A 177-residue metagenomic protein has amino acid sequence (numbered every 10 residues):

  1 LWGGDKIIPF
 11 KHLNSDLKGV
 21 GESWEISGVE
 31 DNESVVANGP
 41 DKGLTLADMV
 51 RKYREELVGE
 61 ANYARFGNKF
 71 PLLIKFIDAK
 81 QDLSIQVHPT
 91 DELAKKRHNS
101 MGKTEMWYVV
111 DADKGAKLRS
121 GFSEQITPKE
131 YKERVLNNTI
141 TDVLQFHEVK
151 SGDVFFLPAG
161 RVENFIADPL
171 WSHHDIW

Functional and structural regions predicted by a protein language model:
L1-I126: Transition-metal
E22, L83, E105, D153 (+2 more regions): Structural beta-strand/beta-sheet cores of well-ordered domains, especially the beta-sheet scaffolds that support
K80, T90, G160, D175-W177: Anionic group-transfer/hydrolysis microenvironments
H88, E148-D168: Conserved metal-binding segment of the jelly-roll/cupin
A94-K96, E163-A167, H173-D175: Short beta-strand His + acidic residue motifs that chelate non-heme Fe in jelly-roll/DSBH and cupin folds
I126-F156: Active-site glycine-rich loop that binds ribose-phosphate moieties when present
T141-L144, E148, D168-W177: Fe(II)/2-oxoglutarate
